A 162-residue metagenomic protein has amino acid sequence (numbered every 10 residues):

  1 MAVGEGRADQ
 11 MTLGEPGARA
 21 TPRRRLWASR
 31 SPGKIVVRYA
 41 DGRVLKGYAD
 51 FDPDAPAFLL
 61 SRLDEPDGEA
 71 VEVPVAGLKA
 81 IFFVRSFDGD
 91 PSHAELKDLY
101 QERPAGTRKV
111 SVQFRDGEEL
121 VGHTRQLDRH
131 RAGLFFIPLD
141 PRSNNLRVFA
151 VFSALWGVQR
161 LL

Functional and structural regions predicted by a protein language model:
A2-L162: Conserved RNA-binding domains used in RNP assembly and mRNA/RNA metabolism
